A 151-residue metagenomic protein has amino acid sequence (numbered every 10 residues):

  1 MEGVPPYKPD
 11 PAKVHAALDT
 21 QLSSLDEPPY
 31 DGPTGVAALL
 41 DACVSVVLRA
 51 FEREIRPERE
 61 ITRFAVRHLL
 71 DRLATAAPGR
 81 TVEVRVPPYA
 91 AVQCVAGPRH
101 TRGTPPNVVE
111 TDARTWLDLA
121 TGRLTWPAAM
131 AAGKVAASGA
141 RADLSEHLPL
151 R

Functional and structural regions predicted by a protein language model:
M1-R151: Feature captures hydrophobic
